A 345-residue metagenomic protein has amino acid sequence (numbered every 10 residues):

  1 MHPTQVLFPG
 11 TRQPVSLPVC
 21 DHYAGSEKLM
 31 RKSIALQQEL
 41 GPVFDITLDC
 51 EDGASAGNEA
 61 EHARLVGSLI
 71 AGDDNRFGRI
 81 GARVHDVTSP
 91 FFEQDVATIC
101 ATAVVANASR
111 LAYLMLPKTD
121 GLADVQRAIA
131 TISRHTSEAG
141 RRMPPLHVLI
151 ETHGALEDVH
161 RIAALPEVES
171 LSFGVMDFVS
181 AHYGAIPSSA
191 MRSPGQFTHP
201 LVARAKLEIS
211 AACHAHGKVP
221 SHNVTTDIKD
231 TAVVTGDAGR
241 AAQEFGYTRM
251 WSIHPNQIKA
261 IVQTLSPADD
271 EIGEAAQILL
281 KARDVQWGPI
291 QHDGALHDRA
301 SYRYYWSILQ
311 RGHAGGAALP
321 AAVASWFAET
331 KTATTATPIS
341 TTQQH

Functional and structural regions predicted by a protein language model:
M1-H345: Expand to "…catalyze enediolate/carbanion chemistry for C-C bond making/breaking, isomerization, decarboxylation
